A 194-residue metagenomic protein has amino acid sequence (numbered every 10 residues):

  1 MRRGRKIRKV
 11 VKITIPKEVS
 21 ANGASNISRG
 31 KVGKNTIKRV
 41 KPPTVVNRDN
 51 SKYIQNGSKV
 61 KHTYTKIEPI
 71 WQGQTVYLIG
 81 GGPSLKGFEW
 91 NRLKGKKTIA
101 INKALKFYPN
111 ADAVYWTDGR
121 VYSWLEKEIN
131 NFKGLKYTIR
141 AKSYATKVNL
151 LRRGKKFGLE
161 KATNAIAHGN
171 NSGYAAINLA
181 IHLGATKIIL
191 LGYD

Functional and structural regions predicted by a protein language model:
M1-K41: Arg/Lys-rich, low-complexity, intrinsically disordered basic segments
V45-H62, I70-Q74, W90-K187: Acidic/Gly/His-enriched mid-domain segments of enzyme catalytic cores or analogous surface patches that mediate
S84-L85: Extracellular beta-strand scaffolds
K187-D194: Acidic, metal-binding active-site segment of PIN/NYN-like and related structure-specific nucleases
